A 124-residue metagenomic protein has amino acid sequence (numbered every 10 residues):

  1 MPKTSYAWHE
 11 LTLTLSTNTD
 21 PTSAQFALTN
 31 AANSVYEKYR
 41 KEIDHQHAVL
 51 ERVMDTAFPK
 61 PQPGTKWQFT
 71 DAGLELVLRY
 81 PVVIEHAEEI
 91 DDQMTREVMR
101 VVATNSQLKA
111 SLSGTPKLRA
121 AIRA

Functional and structural regions predicted by a protein language model:
M1-K41: A membrane-cytosol interface segment of integral membrane proteins
T19, T29-A124: Solvent-exposed, non-transmembrane regulatory segments of membrane-associated proteins
